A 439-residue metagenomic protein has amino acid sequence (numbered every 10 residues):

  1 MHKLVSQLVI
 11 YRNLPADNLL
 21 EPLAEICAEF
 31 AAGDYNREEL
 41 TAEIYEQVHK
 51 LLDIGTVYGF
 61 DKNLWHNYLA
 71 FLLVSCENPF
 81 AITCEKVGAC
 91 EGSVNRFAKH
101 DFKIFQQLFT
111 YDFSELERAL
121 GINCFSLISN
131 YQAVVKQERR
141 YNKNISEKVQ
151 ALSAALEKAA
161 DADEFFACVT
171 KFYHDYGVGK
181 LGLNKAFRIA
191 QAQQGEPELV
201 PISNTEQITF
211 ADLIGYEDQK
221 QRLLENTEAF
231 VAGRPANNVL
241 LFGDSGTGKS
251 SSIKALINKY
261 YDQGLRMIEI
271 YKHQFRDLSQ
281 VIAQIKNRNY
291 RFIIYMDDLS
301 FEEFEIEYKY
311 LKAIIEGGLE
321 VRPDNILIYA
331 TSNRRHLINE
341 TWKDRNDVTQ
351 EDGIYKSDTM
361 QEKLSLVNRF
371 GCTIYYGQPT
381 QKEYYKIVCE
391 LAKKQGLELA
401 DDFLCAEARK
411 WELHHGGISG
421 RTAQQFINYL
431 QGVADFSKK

Functional and structural regions predicted by a protein language model:
M1-E157: Intrinsically disordered, low-complexity N-terminal extensions of AAA+/P-loop NTPases that precede the structured
V135-L199: Interdomain "pre-motor" coupling segment immediately N-terminal to P-loop NTPase/helicase cores
I202-E228: N-terminal pre-Walker A segment at the start of P-loop NTPase domains
R234-I253: Walker A/P-loop nucleotide-binding motif
K259-F292, L299-F304: AAA+/P-loop NTPase substrate/partner-engagement loops
E302-D352: Conserved catalytic/switch belt of AAA+ P-loop NTPases
T349-L364, G371-Y385: Conserved AAA+ ATPase "SRH/arginine-finger" region at the nucleotide-binding site
T373, G377-K439: C-terminal alpha-helical "lid" subdomain
